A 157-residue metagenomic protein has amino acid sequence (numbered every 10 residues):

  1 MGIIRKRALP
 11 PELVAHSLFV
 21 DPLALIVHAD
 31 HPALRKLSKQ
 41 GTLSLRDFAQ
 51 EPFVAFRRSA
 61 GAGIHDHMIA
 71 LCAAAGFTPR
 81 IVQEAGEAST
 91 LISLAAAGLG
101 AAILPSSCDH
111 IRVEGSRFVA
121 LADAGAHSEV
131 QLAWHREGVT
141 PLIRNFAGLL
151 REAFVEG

Functional and structural regions predicted by a protein language model:
M1-A29, L91, A95-L99, E114-V119: Short beta-strand-centered segments that line the small-molecule binding cleft or hinge of alpha/beta clamshell
K6-R7, A29, P105-C108, R136: Short secondary-structure boundary segments
E12-F53, R144: Flexible hinge/capping segments at coil-to-helix
V14-S17, L37, S44-R46, L71-A73 (+2 more regions): Short secondary-structure boundary/capping segments
G41-L43, E51-A75, T140-R144, G157: Secondary-structure junction motif
V54-A55, S107, R117-G157: A late-sequence structural motif
R58-V119: Hydrophobic hinge/microswitch elements
